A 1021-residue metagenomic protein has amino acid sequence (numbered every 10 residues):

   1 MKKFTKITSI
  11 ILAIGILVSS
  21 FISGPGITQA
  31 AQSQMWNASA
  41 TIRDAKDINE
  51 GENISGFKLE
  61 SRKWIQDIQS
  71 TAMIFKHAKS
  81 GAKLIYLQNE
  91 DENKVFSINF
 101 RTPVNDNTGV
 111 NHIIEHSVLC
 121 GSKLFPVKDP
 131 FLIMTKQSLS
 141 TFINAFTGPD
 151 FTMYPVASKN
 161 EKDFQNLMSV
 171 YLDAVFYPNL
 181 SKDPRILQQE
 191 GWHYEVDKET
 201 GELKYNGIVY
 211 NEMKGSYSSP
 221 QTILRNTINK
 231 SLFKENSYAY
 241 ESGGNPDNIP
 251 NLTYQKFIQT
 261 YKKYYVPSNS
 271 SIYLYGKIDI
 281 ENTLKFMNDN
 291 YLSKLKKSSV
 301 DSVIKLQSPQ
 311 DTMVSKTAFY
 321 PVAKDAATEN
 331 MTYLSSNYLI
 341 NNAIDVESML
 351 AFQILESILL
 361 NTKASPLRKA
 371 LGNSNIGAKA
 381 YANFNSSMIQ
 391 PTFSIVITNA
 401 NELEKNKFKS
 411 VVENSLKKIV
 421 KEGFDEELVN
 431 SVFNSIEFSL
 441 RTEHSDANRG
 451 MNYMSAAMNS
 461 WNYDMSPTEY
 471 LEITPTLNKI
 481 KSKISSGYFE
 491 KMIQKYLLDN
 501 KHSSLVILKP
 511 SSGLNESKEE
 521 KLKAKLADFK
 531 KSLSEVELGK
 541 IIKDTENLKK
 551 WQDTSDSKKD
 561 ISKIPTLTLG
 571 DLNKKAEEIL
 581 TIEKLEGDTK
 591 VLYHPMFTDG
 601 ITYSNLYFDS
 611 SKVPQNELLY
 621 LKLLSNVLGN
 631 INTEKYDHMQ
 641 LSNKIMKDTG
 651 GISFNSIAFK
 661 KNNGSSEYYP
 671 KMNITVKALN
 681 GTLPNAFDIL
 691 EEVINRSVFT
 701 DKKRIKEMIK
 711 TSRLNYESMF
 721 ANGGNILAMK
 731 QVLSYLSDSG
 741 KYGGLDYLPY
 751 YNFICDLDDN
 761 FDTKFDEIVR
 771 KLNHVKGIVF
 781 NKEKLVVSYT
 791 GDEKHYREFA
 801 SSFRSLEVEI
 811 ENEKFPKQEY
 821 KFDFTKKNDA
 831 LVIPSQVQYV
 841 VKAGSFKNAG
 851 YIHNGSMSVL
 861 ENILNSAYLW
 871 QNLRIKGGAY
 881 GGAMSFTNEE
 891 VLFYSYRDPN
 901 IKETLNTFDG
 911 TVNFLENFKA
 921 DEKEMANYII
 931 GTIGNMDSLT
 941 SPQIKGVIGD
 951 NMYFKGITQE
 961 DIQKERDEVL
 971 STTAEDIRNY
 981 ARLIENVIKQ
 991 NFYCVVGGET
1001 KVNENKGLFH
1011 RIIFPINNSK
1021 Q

Functional and structural regions predicted by a protein language model:
M1-I11: Bacterial N-terminal signal peptides that target proteins for export
L12, I16-S20: Hydrophobic core
S19-Q34: Sec-dependent signal peptide cleavage junction
D44-K46, N478, K491-E578, E717 (+3 more regions): Long, compositionally biased intrinsically disordered regions
Q88-E90, S97-N99, Y210, K214-T222 (+10 more regions): His/Glu-based metal-binding/catalytic segments typifying zinc-dependent metallopeptidases
E92-P103, D129-Y177, P184-E195, T222-D247 (+13 more regions): M16 family metallopeptidases and their MPP-like homologs
T108-C120, K622-N626, M857: Active-site recognition of the HExxH zinc-binding catalytic motif
T200, N206, Q255-N290, I768-F803 (+1 more regions): Non-catalytic, conformational "gating/processing" segments within enzyme and secreted inhibitor domains
